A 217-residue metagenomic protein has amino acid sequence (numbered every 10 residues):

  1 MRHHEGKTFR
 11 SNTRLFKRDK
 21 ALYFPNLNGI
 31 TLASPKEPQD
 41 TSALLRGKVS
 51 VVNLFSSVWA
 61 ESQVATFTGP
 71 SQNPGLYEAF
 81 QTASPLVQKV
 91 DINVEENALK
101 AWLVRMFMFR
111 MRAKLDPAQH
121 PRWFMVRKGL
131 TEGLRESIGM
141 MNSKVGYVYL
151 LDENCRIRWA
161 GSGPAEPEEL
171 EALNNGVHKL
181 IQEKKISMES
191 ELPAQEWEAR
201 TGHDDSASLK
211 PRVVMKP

Functional and structural regions predicted by a protein language model:
R2-T41, V64-T66: N-terminal "domain-start" segment that seeds a small globular fold
F16, K20, P35, S42-A43 (+4 more regions): Intrinsically disordered, serine/threonine/proline
K36-P38, A60-E61, N97-K100, G133-R135 (+2 more regions): Eukaryotic short linear interaction motifs
Q39-Q72, K89: Short active-site neighborhood of thiol/selenol oxidoreductases, capturing the structured segment around
E61-Y77, V104-M108, L173: Well-ordered, non-membrane alpha-helical segments in soluble/globular domains
V64-F67, W102-R105, S137-I138, S162-P164: Short coil/turn segments at secondary-structure boundaries
Q88-I92, K100-N142: Short, internal strand/loop/helix patches that form the active-site neighborhood or redox-interaction surface
E132-S137, N142-P217: Thiol-/selenol-based redox modules, centered on thioredoxin-like and closely related oxidoreductase domains
